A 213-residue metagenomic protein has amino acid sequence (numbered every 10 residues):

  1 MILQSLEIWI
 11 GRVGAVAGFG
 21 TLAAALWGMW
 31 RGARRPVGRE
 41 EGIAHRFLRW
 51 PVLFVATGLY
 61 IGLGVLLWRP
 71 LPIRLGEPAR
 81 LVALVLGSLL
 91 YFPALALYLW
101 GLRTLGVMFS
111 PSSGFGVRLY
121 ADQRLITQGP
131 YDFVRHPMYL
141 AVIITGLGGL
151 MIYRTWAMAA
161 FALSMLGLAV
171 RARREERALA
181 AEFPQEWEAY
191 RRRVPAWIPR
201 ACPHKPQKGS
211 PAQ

Functional and structural regions predicted by a protein language model:
M1-R124, A141-Q213: Membrane-anchoring alpha-helices and their flanking helix-loop junctions
T127-Q128, D132-L140: Histidine-centered phosphotransfer motif of kinases
